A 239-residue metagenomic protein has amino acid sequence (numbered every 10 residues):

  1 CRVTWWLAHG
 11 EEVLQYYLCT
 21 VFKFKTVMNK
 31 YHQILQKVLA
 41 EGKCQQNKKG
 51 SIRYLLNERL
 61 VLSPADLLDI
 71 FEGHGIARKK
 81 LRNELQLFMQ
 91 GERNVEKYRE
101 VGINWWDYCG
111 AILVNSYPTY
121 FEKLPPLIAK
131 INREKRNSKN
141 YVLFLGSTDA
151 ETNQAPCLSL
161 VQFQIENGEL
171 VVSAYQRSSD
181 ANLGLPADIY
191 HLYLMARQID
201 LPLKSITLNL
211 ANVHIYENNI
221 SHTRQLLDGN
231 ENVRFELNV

Functional and structural regions predicted by a protein language model:
W5-W6: Tryptophan (W) side chains
E11-E12, K25: Charged/polar low-complexity intrinsically disordered segments
F24-V239: Terminal, non-catalytic protein-protein interaction segments that mediate quaternary/complex assembly
